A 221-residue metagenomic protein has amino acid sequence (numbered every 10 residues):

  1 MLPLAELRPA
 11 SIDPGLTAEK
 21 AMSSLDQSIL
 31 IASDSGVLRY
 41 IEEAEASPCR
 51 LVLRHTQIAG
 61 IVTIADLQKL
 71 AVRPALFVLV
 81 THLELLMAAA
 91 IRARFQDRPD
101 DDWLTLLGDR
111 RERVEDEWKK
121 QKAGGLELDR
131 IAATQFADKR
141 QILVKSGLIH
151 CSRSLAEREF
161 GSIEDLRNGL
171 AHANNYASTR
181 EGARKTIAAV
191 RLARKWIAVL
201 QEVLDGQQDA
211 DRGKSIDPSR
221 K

Functional and structural regions predicted by a protein language model:
M1-D13, A44-E45, L51-D66: A glycine-centered beta-loop-beta connector
L7-A10, Q96-D100, T179-R180: Short, solvent-exposed secondary-structure capping/transition elements
S11-I12, E19-H55: The conserved cystathionine-beta-synthase
Q68-D97: Surface-exposed beta-loop interaction hotspot
Q96-L107, A210: Short acidic alpha-helical/loop segments enriched in Asp/Glu that coordinate divalent cations
T105-G169: Flexible secondary-structure boundary motifs
K145-D211: Charge-enriched, short contiguous segments at helix-coil
D211-K221: Acidic, carboxylate-rich catalytic segments that either coordinate divalent cations
